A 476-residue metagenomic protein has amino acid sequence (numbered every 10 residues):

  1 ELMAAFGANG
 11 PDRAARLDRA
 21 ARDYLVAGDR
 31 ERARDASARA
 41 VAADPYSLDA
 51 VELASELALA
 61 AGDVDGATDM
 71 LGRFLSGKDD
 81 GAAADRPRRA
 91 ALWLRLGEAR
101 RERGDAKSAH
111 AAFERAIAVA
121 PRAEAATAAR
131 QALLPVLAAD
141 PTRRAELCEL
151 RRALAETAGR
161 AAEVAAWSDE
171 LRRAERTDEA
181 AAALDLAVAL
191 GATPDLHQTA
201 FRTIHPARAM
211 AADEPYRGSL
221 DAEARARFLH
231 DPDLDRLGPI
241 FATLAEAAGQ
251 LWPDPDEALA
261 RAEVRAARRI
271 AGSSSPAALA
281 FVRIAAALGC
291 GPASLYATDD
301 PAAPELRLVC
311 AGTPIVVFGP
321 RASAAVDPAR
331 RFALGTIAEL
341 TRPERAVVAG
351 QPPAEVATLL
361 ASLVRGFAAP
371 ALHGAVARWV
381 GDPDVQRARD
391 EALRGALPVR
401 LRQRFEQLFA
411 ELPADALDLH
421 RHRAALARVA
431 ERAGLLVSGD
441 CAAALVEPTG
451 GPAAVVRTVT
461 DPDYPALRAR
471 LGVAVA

Functional and structural regions predicted by a protein language model:
E1-P239, A247-R268, G272, A280-P292 (+4 more regions): Repeat-based scaffolding regions
S273-P276, A280, A286-C290, L359-A453: Short helix/loop segments within enzyme catalytic domains that coordinate or immediately flank catalytic cofactors
T313: A short alpha->loop->secondary-structure connector
F318-F332, L417-H422: Short pre-active-site segment immediately N-terminal to the catalytic Zn-binding motif
A333-R342, V429, A433: Active-site His/Glu-centered metal-binding helix of metallohydrolases
I337-P353: Catalytic Zn2+-binding segment of zinc metalloproteases
P452-A476: Long, highly charged low-complexity segments enriched in Glu/Asp and Lys/Arg with interspersed Ser/Thr
